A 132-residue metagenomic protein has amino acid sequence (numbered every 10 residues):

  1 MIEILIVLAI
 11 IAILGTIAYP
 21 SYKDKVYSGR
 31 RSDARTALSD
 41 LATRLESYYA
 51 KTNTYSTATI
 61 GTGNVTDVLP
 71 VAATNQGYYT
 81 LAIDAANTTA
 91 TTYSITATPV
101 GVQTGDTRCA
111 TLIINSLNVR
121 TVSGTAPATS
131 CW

Functional and structural regions predicted by a protein language model:
M1-Y22: N-terminal single-pass transmembrane signal-anchor helix
A9-A12, R35, A42: Hydrophobic beta-strand core positions in alpha/beta domains
T16, S28, G105-R108: Non-catalytic, surface-exposed connector residues within folded enzymatic/regulatory domains
D24, S28-S32, S39, T43-G61: Alpha-helix exit/C-cap motif
T36, D40, I114-L117: Hydrophobic alpha-helical segments of small multi-pass membrane proteins
Y49-W132: Periplasmic/extracellular, small/polar-rich flexible segments of pilin-like filament-forming proteins
